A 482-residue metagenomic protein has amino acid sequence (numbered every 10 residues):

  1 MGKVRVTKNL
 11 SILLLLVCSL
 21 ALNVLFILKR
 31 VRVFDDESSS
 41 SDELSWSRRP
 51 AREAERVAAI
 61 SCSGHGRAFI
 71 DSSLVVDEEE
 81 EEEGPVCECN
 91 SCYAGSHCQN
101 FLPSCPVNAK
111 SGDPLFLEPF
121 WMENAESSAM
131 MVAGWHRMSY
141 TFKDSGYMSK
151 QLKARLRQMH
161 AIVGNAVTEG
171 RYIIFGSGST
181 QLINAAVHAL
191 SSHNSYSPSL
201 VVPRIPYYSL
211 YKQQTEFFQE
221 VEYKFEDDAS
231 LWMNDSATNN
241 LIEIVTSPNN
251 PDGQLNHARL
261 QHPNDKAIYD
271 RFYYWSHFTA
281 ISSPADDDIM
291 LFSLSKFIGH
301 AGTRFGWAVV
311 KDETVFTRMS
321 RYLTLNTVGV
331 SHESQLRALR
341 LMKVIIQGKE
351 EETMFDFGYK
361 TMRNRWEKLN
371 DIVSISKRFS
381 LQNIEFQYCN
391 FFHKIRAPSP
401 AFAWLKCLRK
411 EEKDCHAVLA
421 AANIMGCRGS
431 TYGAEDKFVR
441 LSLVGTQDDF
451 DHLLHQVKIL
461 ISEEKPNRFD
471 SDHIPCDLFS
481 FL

Functional and structural regions predicted by a protein language model:
G2-R32, V86-E88, H97, F101-L482: PLP-dependent class I/II
L28-V57: Ser/Thr/Pro/Gly-rich low-complexity linker/stalk segments immediately outside membranes or between
A51-R52, E82, C415-A417: Short, 15-30-residue, compositionally biased linear elements with alpha-helical propensity or flexible coil
E55-H65: Disulfide-braced loops of extracellular cysteine-rich modules
V57, V75-E79, K394: Short helix-capping and inter-helix turn/linker motifs at the boundaries of alpha-helical repeat units
A58-A59, S73, G95: Onset and early core of a folded interaction/catalytic domain in large eukaryotic regulators
H65-R67, S72-S73, S230-S236: Immunoglobulin-superfamily Ig-like beta-sandwich domains in protein ectodomains
A68-I70, V75-C92: Extracellular cysteine-rich, disulfide-stabilized repeat modules
